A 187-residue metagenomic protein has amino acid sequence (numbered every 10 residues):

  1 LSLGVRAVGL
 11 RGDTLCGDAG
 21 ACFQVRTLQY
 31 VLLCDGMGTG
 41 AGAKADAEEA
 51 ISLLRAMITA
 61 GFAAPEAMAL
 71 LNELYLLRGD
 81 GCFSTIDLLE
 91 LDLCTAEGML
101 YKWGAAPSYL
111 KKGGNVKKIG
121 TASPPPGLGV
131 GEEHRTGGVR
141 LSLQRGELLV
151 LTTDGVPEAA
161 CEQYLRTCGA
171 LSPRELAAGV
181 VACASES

Functional and structural regions predicted by a protein language model:
L1, K44-G113: Catalytic core of PPM/PP2C metal-dependent serine/threonine phosphatase domains
L1-G36, G42, E49: N-terminal entry segment of metal-dependent catalytic domains or homologous docking segments
S2-G17, M68-R78, A106-R140, S172-P173 (+2 more regions): PP2C/PPM family metal-dependent serine/threonine protein phosphatase catalytic domain, recognizing the conserved
V8-L10, T27, M37-G38, A105 (+4 more regions): Short, glycine-/Ser/Thr-/acidic-enriched flexible segments
R11-D13, V25-T27, D80-C82, C94 (+2 more regions): Short flexible coil/turn linkers enriched for glycine and charged/polar residues that connect secondary-structure
R11-T14, A21-F23, L89-D92, M99-Y101 (+1 more regions): Replace "in large, NTP-powered and nucleic-acid-processing enzymes" with "in large, NTP-powered factors and other
Q29-L32, L100-Y101, L149-T152: Short hydrophobic-aromatic micro-motifs
T39-A60, P124, G129-V130, L143-S187: Active-site-proximal, acidic helix/loop segment immediately C-terminal to a metal-coordinating Asp/Glu
